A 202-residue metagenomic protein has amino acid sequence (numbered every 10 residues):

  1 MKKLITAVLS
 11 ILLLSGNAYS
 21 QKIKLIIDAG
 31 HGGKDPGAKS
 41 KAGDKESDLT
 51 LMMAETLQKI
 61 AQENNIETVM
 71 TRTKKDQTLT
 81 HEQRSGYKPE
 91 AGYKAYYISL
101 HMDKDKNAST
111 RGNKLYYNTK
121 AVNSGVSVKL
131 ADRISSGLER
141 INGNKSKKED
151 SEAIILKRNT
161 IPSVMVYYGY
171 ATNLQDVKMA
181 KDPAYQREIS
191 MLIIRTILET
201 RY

Functional and structural regions predicted by a protein language model:
L4-L14: Sec-dependent N-terminal signal peptides
G16-S20: Sec/Tat signal peptide C-region and signal peptidase I cleavage site
Q21-K129: Catalytic-core regions of hydrolytic enzymes
T50, S127, A131, D182 (+1 more regions): Short, charged, low-complexity patches
E55-I66, P89-Y93, S135-G143, Y185 (+2 more regions): Sec-exported extracytoplasmic/periplasmic mature domains
T68, N144-K145, S163: Hydrophobic anchor at the start of a short beta-strand that flanks the dinucleotide cofactor-binding loop
S99, D103-N107, K148-Y202: Active-site-adjacent mobile loop/cap segments within catalytic or ligand-binding domains
V126-E149: Active-site-adjacent substrate-binding region of metalloamidase/peptidase-like peptide-processing proteins
